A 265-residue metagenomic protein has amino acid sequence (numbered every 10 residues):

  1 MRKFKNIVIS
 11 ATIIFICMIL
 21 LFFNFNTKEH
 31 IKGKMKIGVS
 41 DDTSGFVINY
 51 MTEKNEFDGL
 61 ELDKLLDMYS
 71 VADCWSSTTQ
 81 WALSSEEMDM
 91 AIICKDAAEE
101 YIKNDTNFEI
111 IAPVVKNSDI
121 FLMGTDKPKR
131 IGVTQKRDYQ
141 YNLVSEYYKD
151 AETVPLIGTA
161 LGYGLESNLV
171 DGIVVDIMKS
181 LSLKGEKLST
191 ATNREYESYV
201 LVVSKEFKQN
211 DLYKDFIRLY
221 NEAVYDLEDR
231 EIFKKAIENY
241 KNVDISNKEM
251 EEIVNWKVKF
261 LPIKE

Functional and structural regions predicted by a protein language model:
M1-F15: N-terminal Sec-pathway targeting helices
F15-N24: Hydrophobic alpha-helical membrane-insertion segments, chiefly the h-region of N-terminal signal peptides
F23-K32: Aromatic-capped interface at the extracytoplasmic side of an N-terminal signal-anchor transmembrane helix
I31-D63, D67, V114-S182: Bilobed "Venus flytrap"/periplasmic-binding protein-like clamshell domains and structurally analogous long
T43, E231-E265: An extracytoplasmic/periplasmic, membrane-proximal ligand-sensing/linker region
V71-N107, D119-G124, G162-G164, I173-K184: Pocket-flanking alpha-helical
K103-D105, I110-D119, D126, S189-Y199: Short Pro/Gly-enriched coil loops immediately N-terminal to beta-strands
Q140-Y141, D150-K235: Pocket-lining segment of extracytoplasmic ligand-binding domains
